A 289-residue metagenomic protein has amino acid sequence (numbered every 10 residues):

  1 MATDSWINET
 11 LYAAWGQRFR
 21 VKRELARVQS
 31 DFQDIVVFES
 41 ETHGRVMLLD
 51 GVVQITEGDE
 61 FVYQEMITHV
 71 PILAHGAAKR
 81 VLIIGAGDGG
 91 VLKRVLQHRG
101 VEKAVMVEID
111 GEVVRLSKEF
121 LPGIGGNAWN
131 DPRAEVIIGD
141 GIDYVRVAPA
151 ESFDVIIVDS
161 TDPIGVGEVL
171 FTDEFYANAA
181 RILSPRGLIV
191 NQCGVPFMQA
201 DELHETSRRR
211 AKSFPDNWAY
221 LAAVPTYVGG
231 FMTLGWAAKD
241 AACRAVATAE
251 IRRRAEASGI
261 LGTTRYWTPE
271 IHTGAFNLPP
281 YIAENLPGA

Functional and structural regions predicted by a protein language model:
M1-I7, I55-R186, M198-H204, L286: The AdoMet/dcAdoMet-binding core of the Class I SAM-like
M1-I72, G76: N-terminal accessory segments
A2-V36, R208, T233-A289: SAM/dcSAM-binding transferase cores
T161, G194-P196, A222: Histidine- and/or cysteine-centered catalytic micro-motif in compact active-site loops
Y176-A177, E202-V224, G235: Conserved Class I S-adenosyl-L-methionine
R186-C193: Conserved beta-strand signature within the Rossmann-like core of class I S-adenosyl-L-methionine
P225-G229: A short beta-turn/loop motif at secondary-structure boundaries
